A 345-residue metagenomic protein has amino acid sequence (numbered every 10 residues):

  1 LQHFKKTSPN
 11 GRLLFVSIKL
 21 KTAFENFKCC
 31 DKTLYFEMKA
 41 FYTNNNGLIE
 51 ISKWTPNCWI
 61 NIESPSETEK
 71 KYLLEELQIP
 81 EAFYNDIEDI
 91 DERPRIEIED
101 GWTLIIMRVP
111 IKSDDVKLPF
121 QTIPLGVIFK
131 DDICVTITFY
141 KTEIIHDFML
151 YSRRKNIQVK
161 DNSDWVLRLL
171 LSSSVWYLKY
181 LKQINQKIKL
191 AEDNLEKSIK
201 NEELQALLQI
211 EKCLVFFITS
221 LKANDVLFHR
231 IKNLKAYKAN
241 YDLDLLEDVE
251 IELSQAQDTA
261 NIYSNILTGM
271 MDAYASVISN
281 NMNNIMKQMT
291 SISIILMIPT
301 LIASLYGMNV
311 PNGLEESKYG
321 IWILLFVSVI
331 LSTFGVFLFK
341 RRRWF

Functional and structural regions predicted by a protein language model:
L1, S17-K19, D272, S291: Residue-level detector of alpha-helix boundary/anchor positions
Q2-H3, Y35: Low-complexity, intrinsically disordered or signal/transmembrane-proximal segments
H3-F15, T22-A23: Positively charged N-terminal leader segments that act as targeting/secretion signals
S8, I18-K19, K28-D31: Prokaryotic Sec-type signal peptides and long signal-anchor helices with extended Leu/Ile/Val-rich h-regions
F15-V16, T33-L34, P311: Intrinsically disordered, low-complexity, compositionally biased regions/tails
V16-S17, E25, G307: Juxtamembrane/membrane-water interface recognition
A23, F27-N240, L245-D248, E252-T259 (+1 more regions): Peripheral, non-transmembrane regulatory/ligand-interaction domains of membrane transport proteins
Y72, Q78, S254-F345: Hydrophobic alpha-helical transmembrane segments and their immediately adjacent juxtamembrane loops
